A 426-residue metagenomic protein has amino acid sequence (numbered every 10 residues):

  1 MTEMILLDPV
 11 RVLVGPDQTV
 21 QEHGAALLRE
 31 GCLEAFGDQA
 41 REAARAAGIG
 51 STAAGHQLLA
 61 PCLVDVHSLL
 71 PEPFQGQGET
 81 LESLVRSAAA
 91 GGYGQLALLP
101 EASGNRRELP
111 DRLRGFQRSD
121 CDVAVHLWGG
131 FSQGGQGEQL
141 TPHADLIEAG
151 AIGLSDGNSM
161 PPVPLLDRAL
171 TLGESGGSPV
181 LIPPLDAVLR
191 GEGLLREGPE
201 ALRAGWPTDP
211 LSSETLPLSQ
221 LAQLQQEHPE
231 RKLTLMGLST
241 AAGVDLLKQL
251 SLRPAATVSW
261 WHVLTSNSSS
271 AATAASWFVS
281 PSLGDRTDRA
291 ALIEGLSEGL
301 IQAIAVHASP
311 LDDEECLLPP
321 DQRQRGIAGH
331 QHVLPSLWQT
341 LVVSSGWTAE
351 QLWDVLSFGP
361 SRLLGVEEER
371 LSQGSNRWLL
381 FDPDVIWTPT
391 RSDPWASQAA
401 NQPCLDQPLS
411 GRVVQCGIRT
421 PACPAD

Functional and structural regions predicted by a protein language model:
M1-R45, P421-A422: N-terminal metal-binding scaffold of metallo-dependent hydrolase/deaminase domains
V10, A26, G31, H56 (+13 more regions): Divalent metal-coordination and catalytic microenvironments
R41-E42, A54-Q117: Metal-associated gating/positioning segment near the N- to mid-region
V66-E79, H126-Q139, N158, P207: Active-site mouth loops of central-metabolism enzymes
L109-W128, L172-L185, H332-S336: Alpha-helix-loop-beta-strand connector modules within alpha/beta enzyme cores
L140-I304: Histidine/acidic residue-rich metal-binding segments in metalloenzymes
R203-E230, S297-E298, A303, S309-F381: His/Asp/Glu-enriched, well-ordered alpha-helical/loop segment that forms or immediately abuts the divalent-metal
S375-D426: C-terminal cap of metal-dependent C-N hydrolases
